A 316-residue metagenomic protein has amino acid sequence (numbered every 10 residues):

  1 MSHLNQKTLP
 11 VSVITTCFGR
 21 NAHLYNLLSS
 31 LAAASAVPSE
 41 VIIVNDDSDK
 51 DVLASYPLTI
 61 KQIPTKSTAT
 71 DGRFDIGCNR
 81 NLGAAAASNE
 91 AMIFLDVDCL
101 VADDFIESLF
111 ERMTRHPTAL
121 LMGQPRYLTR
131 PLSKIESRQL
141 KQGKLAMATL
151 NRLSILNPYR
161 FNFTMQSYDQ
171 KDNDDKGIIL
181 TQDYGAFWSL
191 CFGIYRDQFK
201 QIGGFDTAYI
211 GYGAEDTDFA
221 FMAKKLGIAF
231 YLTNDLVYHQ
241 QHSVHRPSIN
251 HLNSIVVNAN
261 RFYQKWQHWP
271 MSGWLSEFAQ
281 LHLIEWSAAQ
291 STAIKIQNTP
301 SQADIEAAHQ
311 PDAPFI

Functional and structural regions predicted by a protein language model:
M1-S30: N-proximal low-complexity "stem/linker" segments adjacent to membrane-targeting elements
S29-P38: Short, acidic, metal-binding catalytic loop of nucleotide-sugar glycosyltransferases
A69-A87: Glycine-rich, basic loop-to-helix element that forms the pyrophosphate-binding segment of sugar-nucleotide handling
M92: Short aromatic/hydrophobic "clamp" motif used to bind/position activated sugar donors
D104-L150: Conserved donor NDP-sugar-binding/catalytic core segment of glycosyltransferases
Q142-Y184: Short, flexible, basic/aromatic active-site loop/helix in glycosyltransferases
K200, T207-I210, A220-Y238: Catalytic donor-sugar/metal-binding loop of nucleotide-sugar-dependent glycosyltransferases
Y231-I249, F262: Active-site donor/metal-binding and catalytic loop motifs of nucleotide-sugar-dependent glycosylation enzymes
